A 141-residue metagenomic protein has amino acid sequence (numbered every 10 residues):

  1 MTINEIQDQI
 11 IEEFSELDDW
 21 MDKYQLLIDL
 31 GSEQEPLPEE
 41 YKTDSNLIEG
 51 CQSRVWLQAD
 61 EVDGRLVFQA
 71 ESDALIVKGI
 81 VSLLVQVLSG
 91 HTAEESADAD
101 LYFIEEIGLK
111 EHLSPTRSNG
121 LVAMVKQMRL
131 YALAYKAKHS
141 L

Functional and structural regions predicted by a protein language model:
I3-I11, E16-R54, E61-R65, Y102-A123 (+1 more regions): N-terminal intrinsically disordered, cationic/polar leader segments that include organellar targeting peptides
R65-V67, L83: Short, local alpha-helical segments
S72-D73: A short interface-forming secondary-structure element
V81-T92: Alpha-helical support elements that line or immediately flank enzyme active sites and cofactor-binding pockets
G90-I107: Glycine-rich phosphate/pyrophosphate-binding loops and their adjacent beta-strand/loop elements at enzyme active sites
